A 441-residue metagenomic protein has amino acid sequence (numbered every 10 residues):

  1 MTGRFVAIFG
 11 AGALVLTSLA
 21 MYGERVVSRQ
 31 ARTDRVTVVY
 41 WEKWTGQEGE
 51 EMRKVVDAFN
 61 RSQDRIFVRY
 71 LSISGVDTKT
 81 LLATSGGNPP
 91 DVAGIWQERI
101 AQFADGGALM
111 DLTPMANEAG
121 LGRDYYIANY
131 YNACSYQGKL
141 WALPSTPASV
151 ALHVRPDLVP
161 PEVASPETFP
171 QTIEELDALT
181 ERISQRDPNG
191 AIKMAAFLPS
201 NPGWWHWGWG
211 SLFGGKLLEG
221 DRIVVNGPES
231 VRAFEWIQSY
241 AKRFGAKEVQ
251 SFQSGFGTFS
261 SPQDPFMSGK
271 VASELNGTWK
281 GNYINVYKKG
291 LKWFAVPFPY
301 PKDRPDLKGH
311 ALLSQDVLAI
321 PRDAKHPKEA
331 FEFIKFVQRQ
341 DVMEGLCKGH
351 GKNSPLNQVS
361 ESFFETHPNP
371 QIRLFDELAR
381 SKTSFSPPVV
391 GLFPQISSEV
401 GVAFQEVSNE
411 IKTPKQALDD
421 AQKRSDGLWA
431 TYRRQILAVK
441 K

Functional and structural regions predicted by a protein language model:
D34-T45, I66-L71, V92, W141: Short, well-ordered beta-strand elements
D57-A58, S62, F67, S85 (+5 more regions): Extracytoplasmic/periplasmic substrate-recognition and gating elements
A58-Y126, P160-V163, D264-P265, G269-S273 (+2 more regions): Extracytoplasmic "Venus flytrap"/periplasmic binding protein-like
L82-A83, P90-D91, A119-L158, M194-A195 (+2 more regions): A structural signal for short loop-to-beta-strand junctions that line the ligand-binding cleft of periplasmic/secreted
Q97-A151, F294-V296, H367-P368, K440: Hinge/lid segment of periplasmic solute-binding proteins
Q137-S145, V150, E174-V231, V271: Extracytoplasmic/periplasmic solute-binding protein
D177-E181, R222-G255, F298-P301: Glycine-centered hinge/linker elements that transmit conformational signals in sensory and ligand-binding systems
C347-V402, E406, L437-K441: Long, aromatic- and glycine/proline-rich binding clefts that accommodate carbohydrate-like moieties
